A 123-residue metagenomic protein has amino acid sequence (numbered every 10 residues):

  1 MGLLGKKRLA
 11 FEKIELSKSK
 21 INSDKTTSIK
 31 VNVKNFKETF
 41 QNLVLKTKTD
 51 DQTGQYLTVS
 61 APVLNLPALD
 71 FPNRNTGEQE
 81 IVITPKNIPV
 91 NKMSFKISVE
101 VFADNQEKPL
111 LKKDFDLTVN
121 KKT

Functional and structural regions predicted by a protein language model:
L9-E12, D51-P67, P109: Short beta-strand and strand-turn-strand segments in soluble, beta-rich domains
E15-I21: Short beta-strand segments of immunoglobulin-like
I21, E38-V44, K92, L110: Short acidic/proline- and small/hydrophobic-mixed sequence motifs that coincide with surface turns and coil-to-beta
K25-I29: Structural beta-strand segments of beta-rich domains
K34-G54: Short acidic, flexible loop segments centered on an aromatic residue
T58-I88: Intrinsically disordered, low-complexity Pro/Gly/Ser/Thr-rich segments with frequent PxxP/GP/PP motifs and embedded
N87-I97: Short glycine/proline/serine/threonine-rich loop/turn segments at secondary-structure transition edges
E107-T123: Short beta-strand elements
